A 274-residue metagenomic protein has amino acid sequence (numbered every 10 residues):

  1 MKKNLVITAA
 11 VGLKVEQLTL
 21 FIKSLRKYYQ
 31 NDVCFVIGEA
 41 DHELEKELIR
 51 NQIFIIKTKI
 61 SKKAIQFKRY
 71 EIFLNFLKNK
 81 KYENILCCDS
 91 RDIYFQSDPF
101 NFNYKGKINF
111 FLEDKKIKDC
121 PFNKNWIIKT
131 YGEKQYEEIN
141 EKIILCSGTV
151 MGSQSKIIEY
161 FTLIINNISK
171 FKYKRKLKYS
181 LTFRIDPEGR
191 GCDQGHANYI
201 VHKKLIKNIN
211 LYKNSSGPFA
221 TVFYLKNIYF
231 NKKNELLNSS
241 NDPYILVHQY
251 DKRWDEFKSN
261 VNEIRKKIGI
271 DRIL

Functional and structural regions predicted by a protein language model:
M1-K68, I72-E83, S155: N-terminal anchoring/stem segment of glycosyltransferases
M1-L5, K266-L274: Juxtamembrane luminal stem/stalk of type II transmembrane Golgi/ER carbohydrate-processing enzymes
K14-L18, D119, F257: Short N-terminal binding/cap micro-motifs at the start of the first secondary-structure element
L18-T19, L44-L48, Q96-F100, F161 (+2 more regions): A short acidic (Asp/Glu
C34-V36, I85-D89, Y94-F95, N109-F111 (+3 more regions): A structural signal for short, well-ordered beta-strand segments and their strand-loop junctions that often border
I72-F122, G148, I158: GT-A fold catalytic core of metal-dependent nucleotide-sugar glycosyltransferases, centered on the diacidic
N125-E141: Short, flexible, basic/aromatic active-site loop/helix in glycosyltransferases
I139-K258: Catalytic core and acceptor-binding pocket of nucleotide-sugar-dependent glycosyltransferases
